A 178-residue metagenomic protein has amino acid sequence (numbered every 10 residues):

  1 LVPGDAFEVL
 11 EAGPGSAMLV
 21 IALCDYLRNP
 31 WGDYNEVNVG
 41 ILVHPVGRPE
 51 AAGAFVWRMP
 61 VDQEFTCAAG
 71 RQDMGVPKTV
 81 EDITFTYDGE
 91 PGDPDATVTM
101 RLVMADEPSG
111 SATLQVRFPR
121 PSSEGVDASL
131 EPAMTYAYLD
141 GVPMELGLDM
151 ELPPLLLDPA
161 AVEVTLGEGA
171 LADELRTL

Functional and structural regions predicted by a protein language model:
L1-P30, Y34, L171: N-terminal domain-onset segments
G4-L10, R28, H44-V46, L148-L152 (+1 more regions): Intrinsically disordered, low-complexity boundary segments flanking structured domains
L19, E50, S129-E131: Short linear sequence motifs
A22-G110: Aromatic- and glycine-enriched beta-alpha-beta binding-site module
G70-L178: Interaction-surface and assembly-scaffold signal
